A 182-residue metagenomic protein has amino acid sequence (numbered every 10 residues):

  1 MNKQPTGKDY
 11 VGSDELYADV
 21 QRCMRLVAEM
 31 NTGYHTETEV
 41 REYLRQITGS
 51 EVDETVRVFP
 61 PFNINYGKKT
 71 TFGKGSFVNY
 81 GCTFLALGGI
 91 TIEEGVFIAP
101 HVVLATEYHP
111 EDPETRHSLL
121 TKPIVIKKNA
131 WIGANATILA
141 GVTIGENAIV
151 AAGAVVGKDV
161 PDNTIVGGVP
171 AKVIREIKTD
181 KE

Functional and structural regions predicted by a protein language model:
M1-T55, A171-R175, K181-E182: Terminal amphipathic alpha-helical/low-complexity segments used for targeting or macromolecular assembly
N2, T48, R116, K122-P123 (+1 more regions): Short secondary-structure boundary/capping segments
R57, W131, I149, I165-G167: Short-chain dehydrogenase/reductase
F62-F72, F77-T143, V169-P170, I174-E182: Flexible, glycine/small-residue-enriched loop-and-beta-strand segment within the central core of proteins
P100, A152, D162: Residues that flank catalytic or metal-binding motifs in active/ligand-binding sites
T106, K158-N163: Short arginine-rich
A134-D159: Beta-rich strand-turn-strand
